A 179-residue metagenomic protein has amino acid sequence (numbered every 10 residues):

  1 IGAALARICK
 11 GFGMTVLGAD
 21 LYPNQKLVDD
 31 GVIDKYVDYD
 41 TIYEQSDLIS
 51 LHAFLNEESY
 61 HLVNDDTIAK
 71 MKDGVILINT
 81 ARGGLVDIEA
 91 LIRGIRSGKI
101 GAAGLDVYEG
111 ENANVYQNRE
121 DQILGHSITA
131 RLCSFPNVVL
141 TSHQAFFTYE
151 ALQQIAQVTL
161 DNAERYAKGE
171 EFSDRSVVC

Functional and structural regions predicted by a protein language model:
I1-D73: Rossmann-like dinucleotide/phosphate-binding beta-alpha-beta segment
G74, R82-C179: Rossmann-like dinucleotide-binding domain for NAD(H)/NADP(H)
I78: Glycine-rich nucleotide-phosphate-binding loops and adjacent flexible coil segments
